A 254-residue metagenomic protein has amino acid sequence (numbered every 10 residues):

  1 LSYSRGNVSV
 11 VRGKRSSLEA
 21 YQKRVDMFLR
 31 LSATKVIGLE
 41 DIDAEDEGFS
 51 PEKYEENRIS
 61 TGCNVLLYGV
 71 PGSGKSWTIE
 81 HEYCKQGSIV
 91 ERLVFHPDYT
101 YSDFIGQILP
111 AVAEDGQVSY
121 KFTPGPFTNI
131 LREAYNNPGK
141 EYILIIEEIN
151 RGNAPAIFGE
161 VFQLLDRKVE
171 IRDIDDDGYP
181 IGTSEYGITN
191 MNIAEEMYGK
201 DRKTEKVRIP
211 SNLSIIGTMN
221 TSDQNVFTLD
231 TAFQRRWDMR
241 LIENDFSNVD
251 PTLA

Functional and structural regions predicted by a protein language model:
L1-K14: Charged interaction/catalytic cores of defense and host-pathogen modules
R12-A254: AAA+ P-loop NTPase catalytic core and its hallmark functional loops
